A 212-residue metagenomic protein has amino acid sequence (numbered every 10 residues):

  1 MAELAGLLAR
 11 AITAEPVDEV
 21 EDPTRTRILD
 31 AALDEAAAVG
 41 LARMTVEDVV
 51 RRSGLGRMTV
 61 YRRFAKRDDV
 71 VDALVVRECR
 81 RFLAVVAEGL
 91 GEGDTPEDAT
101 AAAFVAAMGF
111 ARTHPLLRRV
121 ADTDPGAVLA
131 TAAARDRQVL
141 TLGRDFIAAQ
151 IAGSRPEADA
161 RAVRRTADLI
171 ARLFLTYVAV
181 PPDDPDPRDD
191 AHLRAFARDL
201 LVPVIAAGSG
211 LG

Functional and structural regions predicted by a protein language model:
M1-E19, G109, T131-A133, R137 (+3 more regions): Intrinsic, short, N-terminal disordered tails of RNA polymerase sigma-factor systems
M1-V39, R43-R52, D69: Basic, helix-initiating cap at the start of DNA-binding domains
P23-D34, A38, R52, D69-G91 (+3 more regions): Alpha-helical structural segments
A42-R43, D68-D69, D98, R119 (+1 more regions): Residue-level preference for short helical/loop micro-motifs built around acidic side chains
L55-F64: Short hydrophobic/aromatic patch on the recognition helix
L83, V128-E157, R161-D168: Amphipathic alpha-helical packing segments from all-alpha helical-bundle domains
E88, D98-D122, T131-T141: Helical hydrophobic small-molecule/effector-binding pocket
G109-T113, A149, D168-P187, D199-G210: Amphipathic C-terminal alpha-helical segment
